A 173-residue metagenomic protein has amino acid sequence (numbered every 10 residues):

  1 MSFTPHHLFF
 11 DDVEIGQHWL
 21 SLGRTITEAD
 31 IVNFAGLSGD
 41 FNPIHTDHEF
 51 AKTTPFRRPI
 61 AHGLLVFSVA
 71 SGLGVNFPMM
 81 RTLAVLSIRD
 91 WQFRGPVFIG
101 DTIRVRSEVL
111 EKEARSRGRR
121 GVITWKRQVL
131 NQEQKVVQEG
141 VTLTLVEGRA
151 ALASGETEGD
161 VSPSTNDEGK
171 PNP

Functional and structural regions predicted by a protein language model:
M1-I15, V97-T102, R106-P173: HotDog/MaoC-like acyl-thioester-processing domains
M1-S87, R149-D167, N172-P173: Hot-dog-fold acyl-thioester-processing enzymes
T25-T27, Q92, E108-E113: Short, charged beta-turn/beta-strand-edge "cap" motif at the junction between a beta-strand and an adjacent loop
R58-P59, T82-L83, G95-P96, S116-G118: Short histidine-centered beta-strand/loop micro-motifs that create catalytic or ligand/metal-coordination sites
M79-L86, D90-I99, V105: Mid-chain, well-packed structural core segment of small domains
